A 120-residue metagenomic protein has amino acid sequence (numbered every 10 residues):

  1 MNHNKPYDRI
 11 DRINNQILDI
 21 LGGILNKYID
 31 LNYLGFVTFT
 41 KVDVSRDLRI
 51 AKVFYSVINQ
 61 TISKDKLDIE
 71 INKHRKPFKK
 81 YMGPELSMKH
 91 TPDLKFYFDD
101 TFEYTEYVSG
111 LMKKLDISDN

Functional and structural regions predicted by a protein language model:
M1-I50, F54-N120: Charge-rich, low-complexity N-terminal segments
